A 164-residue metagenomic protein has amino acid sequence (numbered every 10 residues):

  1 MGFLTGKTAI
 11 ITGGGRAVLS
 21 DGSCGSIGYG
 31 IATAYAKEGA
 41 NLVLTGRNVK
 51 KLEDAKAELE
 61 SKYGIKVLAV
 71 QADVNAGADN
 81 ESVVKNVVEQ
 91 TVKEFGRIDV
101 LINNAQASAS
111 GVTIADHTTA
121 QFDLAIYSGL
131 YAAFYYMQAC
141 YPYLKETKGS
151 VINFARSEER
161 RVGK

Functional and structural regions predicted by a protein language model:
G2-N41: Canonical Rossmann dinucleotide-binding motif of NAD(H)/NADP(H)-dependent dehydrogenases/reductases, specifically
T8, D99-V100, G149-F154: Conserved catalytic-site loops of classical short-chain dehydrogenases/reductases
G13, A17-G22, K145, S150-R161: Catalytic loop of short-chain dehydrogenase/reductase
Y63-A78: Rossmann-fold cofactor-recognition segment
N104-S110: Conserved NAD(P)H cofactor-binding loop of Rossmann-fold oxidoreductase domains
V112-I114, T118-D123: Substrate-binding pocket helix/loop in short-chain dehydrogenase/reductase
M137-Q138: A short, exposed helix-loop element centered on a Lys and neighboring polar residues
